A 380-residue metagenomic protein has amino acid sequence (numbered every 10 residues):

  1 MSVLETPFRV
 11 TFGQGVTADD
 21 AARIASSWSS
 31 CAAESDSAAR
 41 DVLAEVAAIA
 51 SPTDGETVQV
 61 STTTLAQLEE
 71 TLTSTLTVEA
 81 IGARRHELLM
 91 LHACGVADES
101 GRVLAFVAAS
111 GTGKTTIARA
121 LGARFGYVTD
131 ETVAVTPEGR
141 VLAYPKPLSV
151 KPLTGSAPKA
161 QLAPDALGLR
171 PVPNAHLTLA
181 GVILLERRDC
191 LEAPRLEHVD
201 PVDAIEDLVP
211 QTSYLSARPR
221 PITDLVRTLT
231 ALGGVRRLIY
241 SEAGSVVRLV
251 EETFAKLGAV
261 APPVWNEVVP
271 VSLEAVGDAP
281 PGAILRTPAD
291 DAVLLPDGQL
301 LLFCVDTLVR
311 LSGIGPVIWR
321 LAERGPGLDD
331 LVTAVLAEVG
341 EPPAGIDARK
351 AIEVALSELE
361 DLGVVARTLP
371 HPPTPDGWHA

Functional and structural regions predicted by a protein language model:
M1, A50-T63, V141-A143, G298-V305: Generic recognition of long tandem-repeat/solenoid scaffolds
M1-D36: N-terminal targeting/leader regions
T6-P7, G13-A21, G82, H92-A108 (+2 more regions): Glycine-rich, often acidic-flanked micro-motifs that create phosphate/phosphodiester-binding or positioning elements
S26-A83: Charged, amphipathic alpha-helical linker segments immediately N-terminal to NTP-binding catalytic cores
K114: Conserved lysine of the Walker
I117-A118: Post-Walker A alpha-helix
A259-R320, R367-A380: Acidic, low-complexity/disordered tracts enriched in E/D and polar residues
V309-A380: Long, charge-rich, low-complexity alpha-helical segments
